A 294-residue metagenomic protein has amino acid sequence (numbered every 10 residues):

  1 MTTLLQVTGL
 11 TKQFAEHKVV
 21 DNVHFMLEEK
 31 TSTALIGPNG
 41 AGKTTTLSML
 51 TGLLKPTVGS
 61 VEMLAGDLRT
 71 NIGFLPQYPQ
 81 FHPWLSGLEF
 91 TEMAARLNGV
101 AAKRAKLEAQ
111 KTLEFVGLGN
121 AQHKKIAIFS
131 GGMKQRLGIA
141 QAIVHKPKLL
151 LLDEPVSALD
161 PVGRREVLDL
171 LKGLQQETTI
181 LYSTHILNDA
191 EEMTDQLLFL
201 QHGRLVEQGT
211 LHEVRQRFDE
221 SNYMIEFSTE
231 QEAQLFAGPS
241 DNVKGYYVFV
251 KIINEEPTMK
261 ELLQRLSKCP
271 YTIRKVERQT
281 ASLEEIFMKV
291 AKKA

Functional and structural regions predicted by a protein language model:
K55, G59-T70: Conserved ABC transporter NBD signature motif
E92, R96, K103-A121: Conserved ABC ATPase "signature" region
V144-K148: A short, proline-enriched helix->beta-strand linker immediately N-terminal to the Walker B motif in ABC-type P-loop
L150-E154: Catalytic Walker B motif of ABC-type/P-loop ATPase nucleotide-binding domains
S221-A294: Short, charged/small-residue-rich alpha-helical element at the C-terminal edge of ABC transporter nucleotide-binding
